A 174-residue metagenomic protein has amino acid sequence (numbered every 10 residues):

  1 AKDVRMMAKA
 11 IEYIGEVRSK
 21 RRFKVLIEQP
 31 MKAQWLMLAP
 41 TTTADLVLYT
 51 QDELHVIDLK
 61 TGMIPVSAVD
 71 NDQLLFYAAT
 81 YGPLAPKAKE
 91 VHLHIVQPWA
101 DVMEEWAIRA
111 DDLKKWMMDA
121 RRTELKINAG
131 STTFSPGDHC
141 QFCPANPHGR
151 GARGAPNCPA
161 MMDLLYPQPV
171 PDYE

Functional and structural regions predicted by a protein language model:
A1, A100-A110, Y166-E174: Charged, low-complexity surface segments at secondary-structure and domain boundaries
A1, A88-P98, R153-Y166: Short, compositionally biased low-complexity segments
A1-K2, P65-N71, R109, S135-G137 (+1 more regions): Alpha-helix initiation/capping motif
A1-Q29: A non-catalytic, helix-rich entry segment at domain boundaries
M6, A10, I14, L59 (+4 more regions): Broad hydrophobic/π-residue packing in well-ordered secondary structure
R22-I127: Mg2+/Mn2+-dependent nuclease catalytic core
K114-E174: Accessory terminal regions of nucleic-acid processing enzymes
